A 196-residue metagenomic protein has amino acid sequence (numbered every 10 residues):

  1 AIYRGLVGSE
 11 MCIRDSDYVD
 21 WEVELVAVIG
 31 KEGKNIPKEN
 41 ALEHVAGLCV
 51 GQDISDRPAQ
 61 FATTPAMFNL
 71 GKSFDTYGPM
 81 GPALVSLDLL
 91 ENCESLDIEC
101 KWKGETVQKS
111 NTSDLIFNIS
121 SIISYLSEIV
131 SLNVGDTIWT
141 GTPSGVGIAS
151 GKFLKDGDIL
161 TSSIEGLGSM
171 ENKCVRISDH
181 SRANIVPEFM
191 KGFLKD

Functional and structural regions predicted by a protein language model:
A1-I13: Single conserved hydrophobic/aromatic residue that forms the stacking wall/gate of nucleotide- or nucleobase-binding
R4, V19-W21, L25, D156-G166: Structural signature of FAD isoalloxazine-binding scaffolds in flavoprotein oxidoreductases
E10, R57-D196: Catalytic-pocket segment enriched in acidic/His residues
R14-V19, E24-L25, G33-N40, F68-K72 (+2 more regions): A generic local secondary-structure boundary/capping motif
D15-S16, W21-E24, E43-A46, E94-L96 (+2 more regions): Short coil/turn connectors at secondary-structure junctions
D20-G30, G51-D53, G141, I164: Short beta-strand segments
I29-K31, I36-G51, R57: RNA pseudouridine synthases
